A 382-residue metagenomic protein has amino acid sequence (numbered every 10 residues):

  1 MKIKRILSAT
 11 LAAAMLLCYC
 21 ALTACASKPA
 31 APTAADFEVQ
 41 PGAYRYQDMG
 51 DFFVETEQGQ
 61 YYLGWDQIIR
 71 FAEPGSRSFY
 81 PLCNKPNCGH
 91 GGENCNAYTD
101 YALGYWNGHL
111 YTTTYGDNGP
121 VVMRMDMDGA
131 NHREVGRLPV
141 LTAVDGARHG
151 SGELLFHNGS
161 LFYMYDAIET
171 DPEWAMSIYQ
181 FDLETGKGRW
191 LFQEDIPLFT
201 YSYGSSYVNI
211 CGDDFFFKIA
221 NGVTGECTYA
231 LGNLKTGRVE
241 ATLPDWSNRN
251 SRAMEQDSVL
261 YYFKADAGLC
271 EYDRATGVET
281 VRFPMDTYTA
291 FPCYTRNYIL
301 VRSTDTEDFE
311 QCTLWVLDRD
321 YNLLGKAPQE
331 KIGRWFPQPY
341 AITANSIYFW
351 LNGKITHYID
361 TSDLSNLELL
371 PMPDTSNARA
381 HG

Functional and structural regions predicted by a protein language model:
M1-L11: Bacterial N-terminal signal peptides that target proteins for export
M15-Y19: Hydrophobic core
A21-A24: C-terminal motif of bacterial Sec signal peptides marking the signal peptidase cleavage site
K28-Y46, I68-G92, P120-A143, T170-P197 (+4 more regions): Surface-exposed loop/turn elements that mediate protein-protein interactions on large endomembrane-trafficking
R45-T56, G91-N107, L141-N158, I196-G212 (+4 more regions): Repeated scaffold domains used in trafficking and secretory/extracellular systems, primarily beta-propellers
T56, G64-D66, G75, W106-N107 (+11 more regions): Short loop/turn segments that connect beta-strands within the blades of beta-propeller domains, predominantly WD40
Y62-G64, Y111-T113, F162-Y165, F216-K218 (+3 more regions): Residue position within the beta-strands of beta-propeller blades
Y163, A175, Y203-N209, F217-K218 (+6 more regions): C-terminal regulatory/effector modules of DNA-binding transcriptional regulators
